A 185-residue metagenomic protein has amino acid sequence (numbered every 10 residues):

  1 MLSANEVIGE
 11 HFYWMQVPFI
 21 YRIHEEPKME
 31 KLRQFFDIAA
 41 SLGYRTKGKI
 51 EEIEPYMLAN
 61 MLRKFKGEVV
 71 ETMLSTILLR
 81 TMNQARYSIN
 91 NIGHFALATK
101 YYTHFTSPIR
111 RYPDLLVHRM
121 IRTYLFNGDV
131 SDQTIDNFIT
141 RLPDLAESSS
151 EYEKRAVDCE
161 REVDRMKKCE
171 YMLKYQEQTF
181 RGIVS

Functional and structural regions predicted by a protein language model:
L2, V7, E25, E30 (+1 more regions): Structured C-terminal cores of nucleic-acid metabolism proteins
N5-Q16: Active-site palm subdomain of RNA-directed nucleic acid polymerases
F19: Interdomain hinge/lid region at the active-site interface of Rossmann-like NAD(P)-dependent oxidoreductases
L32-Q34: Nucleic-acid-binding small beta-barrel platforms of the OB/S1 family and closely associated recruitment extensions
D37: Basic nucleic-acid-binding interfaces
